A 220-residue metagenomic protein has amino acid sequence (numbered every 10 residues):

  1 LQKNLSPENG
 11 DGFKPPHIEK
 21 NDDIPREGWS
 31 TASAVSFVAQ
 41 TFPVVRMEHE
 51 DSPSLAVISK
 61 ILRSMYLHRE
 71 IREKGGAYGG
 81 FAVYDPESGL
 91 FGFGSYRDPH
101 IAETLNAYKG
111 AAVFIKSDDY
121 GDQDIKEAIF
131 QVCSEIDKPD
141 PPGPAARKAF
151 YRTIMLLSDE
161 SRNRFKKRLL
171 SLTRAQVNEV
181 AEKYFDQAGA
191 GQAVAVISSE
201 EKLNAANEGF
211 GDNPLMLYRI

Functional and structural regions predicted by a protein language model:
L1-G10, G110-D119, D212-Y218: A common structural junction motif
L1-S6, L62, A112, A181-F185 (+1 more regions): Hydrophobic, Leu/Ile/Phe/Ala-enriched alpha-helical segments that form helix-helix packing faces
S6, G12-N21, D118, G189-A193 (+1 more regions): Short, flexible coil/linker elements and helix-boundary hinge sites characteristic of intrinsically disordered
S6-E70, Y218-I220: His/Glu-based metal-binding/catalytic segments typifying zinc-dependent metallopeptidases
W29-A32, V83-Y84, Y184: Replace "in large, NTP-powered and nucleic-acid-processing enzymes" with "in large, NTP-powered factors and other
V35-I58, L67-R174, G189-S198: M16 family metallopeptidases and their MPP-like homologs
S64-R72, G76-G79, N207-I220: Low-complexity, glycine/alanine/valine/leucine- and proline-rich hydrophobic stretches
S171-I220: In a subset of proteins, long, contiguous C-terminal domains/tails are tracked
